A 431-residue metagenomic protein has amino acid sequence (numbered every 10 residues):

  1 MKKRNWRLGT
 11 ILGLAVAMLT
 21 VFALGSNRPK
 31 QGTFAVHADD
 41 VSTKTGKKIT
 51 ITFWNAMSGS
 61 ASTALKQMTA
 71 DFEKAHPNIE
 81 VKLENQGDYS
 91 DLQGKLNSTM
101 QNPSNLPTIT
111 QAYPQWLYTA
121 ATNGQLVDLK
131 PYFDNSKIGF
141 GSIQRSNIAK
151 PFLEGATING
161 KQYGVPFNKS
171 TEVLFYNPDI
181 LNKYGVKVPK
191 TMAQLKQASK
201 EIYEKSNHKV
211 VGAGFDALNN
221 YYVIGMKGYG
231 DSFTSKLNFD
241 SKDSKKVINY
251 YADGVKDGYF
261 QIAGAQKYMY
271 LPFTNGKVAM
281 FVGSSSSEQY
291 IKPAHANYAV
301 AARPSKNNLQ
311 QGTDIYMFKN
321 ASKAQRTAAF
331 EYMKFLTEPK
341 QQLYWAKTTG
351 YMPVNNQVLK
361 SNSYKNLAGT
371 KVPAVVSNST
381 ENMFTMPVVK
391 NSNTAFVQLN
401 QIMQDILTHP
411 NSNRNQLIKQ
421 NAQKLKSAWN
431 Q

Functional and structural regions predicted by a protein language model:
K2-Q125, I138-S142, V188, S305 (+6 more regions): Conserved N-terminal structural module of periplasmic/extracytoplasmic solute-binding proteins
T43-K44, K130-I148, K205-N207, V211 (+4 more regions): Short, solvent-exposed loop/beta-turn-alpha elements that line the ligand-binding surface or hinge of extracytoplasmic
K47, A70, N97-S98, K292-M352 (+2 more regions): Extracytoplasmic/periplasmic substrate-recognition and gating elements
T108-Q111, A279-S284: Paired acidic/hydrophobic, glycine-rich loop segments that form the ligand-binding mouth/hinge of periplasmic-binding
P114-T171, A299-A301, N366-L367: Hinge/lid segment of periplasmic solute-binding proteins
Y118-T119, S284-A296: A ligand-binding cleft/hinge motif common to bilobed small-molecule-binding domains
N147, A296, K347-I406: Long, aromatic- and glycine/proline-rich binding clefts that accommodate carbohydrate-like moieties
A198-E204, K236-G264: Glycine-centered hinge/linker elements that transmit conformational signals in sensory and ligand-binding systems
